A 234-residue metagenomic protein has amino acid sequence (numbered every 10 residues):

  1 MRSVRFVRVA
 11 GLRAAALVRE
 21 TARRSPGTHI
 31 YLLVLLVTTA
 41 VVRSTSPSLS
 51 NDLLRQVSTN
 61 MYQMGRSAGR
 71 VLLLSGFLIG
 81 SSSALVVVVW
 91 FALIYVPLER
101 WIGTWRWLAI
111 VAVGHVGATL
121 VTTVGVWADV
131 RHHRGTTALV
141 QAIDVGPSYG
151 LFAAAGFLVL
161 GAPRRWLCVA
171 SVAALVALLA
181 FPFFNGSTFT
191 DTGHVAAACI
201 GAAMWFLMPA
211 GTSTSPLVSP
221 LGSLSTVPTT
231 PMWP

Functional and structural regions predicted by a protein language model:
M1-T28, L207-P234: Actinobacteria-biased recognition of intrinsically disordered, low-complexity terminal regions
G11-R55: N-terminal signal-anchor transmembrane alpha helix
L36-V41, H115-V124, A173-S187: Aromatic-anchored segments of alpha-helical transmembrane domains
R43-P97, W101-T104: N-terminal TM1-TM2 helical hairpin plus the immediately adjacent luminal interfacial "cap"
V71, V89-V96, L151-F157, A173-P182: Hydrophobic, membrane-inserted alpha-helices
T104-G135, A198, A202: Hydrophobic alpha-helical transmembrane segments of integral membrane proteins
T137-L158, G193: Membrane-interface micro-motifs in multi-pass membrane enzymes
G186-G201: Loop-to-transmembrane alpha-helix initiation sites
